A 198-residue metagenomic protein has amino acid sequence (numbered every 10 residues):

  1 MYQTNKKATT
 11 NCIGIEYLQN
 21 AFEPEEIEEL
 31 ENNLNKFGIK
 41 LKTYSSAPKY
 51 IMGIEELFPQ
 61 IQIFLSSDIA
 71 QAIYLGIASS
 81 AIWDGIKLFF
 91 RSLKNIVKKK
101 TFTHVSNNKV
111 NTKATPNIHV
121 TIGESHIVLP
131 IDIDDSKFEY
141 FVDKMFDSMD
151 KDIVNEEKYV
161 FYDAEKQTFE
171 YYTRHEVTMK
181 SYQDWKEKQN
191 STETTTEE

Functional and structural regions predicted by a protein language model:
M1-L65, K87-E198: Short amphipathic alpha-helical segments that predominantly mediate membrane engagement
A72-I96: Ordered, amphipathic secondary-structure segments that act as subunit-interaction surfaces in large macromolecular
